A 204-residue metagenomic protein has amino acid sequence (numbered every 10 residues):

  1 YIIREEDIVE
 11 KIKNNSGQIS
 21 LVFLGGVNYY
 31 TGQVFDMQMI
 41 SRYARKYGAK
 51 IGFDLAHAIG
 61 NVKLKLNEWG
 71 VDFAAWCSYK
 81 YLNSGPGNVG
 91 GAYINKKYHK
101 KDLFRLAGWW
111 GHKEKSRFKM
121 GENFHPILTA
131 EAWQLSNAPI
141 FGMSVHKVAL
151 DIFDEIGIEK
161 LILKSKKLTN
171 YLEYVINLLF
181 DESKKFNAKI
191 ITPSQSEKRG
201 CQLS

Functional and structural regions predicted by a protein language model:
Y1-S204: Pyridoxal 5′-phosphate
